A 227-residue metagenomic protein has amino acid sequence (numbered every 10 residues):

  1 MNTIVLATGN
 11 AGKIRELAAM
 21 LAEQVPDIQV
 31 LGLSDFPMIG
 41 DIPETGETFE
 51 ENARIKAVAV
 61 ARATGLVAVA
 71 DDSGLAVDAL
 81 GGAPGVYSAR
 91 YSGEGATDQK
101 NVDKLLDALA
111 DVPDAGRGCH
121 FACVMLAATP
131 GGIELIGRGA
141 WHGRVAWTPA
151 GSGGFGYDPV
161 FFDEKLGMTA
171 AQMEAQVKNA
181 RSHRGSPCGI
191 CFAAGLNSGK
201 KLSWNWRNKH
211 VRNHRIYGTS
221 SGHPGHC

Functional and structural regions predicted by a protein language model:
N2-V5, A11-W206: Anionic-ligand binding patches
A7, I216: Active-site-adjacent beta-strand anchor residues
S221-H226: Short, intrinsically disordered C-terminal tails of secreted or membrane-associated proteins
